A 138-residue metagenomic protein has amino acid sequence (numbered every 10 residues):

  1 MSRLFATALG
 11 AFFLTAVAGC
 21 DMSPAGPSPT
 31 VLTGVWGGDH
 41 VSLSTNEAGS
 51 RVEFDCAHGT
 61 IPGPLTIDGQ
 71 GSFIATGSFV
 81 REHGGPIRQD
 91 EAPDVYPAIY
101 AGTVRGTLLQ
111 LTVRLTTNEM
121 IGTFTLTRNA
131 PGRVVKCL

Functional and structural regions predicted by a protein language model:
M1-L9: Bacterial N-terminal signal peptides that target proteins for export
A16-G19: C-terminal motif of bacterial Sec signal peptides marking the signal peptidase cleavage site
P24, G59-S72, L108-L138: Edge beta-strand at a domain terminus
G26-S44, A75, V135-L138: Tryptophan-anchored aromatic micro-motifs
T30, G37, N46, G59 (+1 more regions): Residues that act as N-cap/strand-start positions at coil-to-secondary-structure junctions
D39-R81: N-terminal glycine/threonine-rich, aromatic-flanked beta-hairpin/loop signature
P62-T66, E91-V104, F124: Hydrophobic/aromatic beta-strand elements that line small-molecule binding cavities or substrate pockets in beta-rich
A75-A101: An anionic, turn-rich surface loop/hairpin at beta-sheet edges that serves as a generic interaction/coordination patch
